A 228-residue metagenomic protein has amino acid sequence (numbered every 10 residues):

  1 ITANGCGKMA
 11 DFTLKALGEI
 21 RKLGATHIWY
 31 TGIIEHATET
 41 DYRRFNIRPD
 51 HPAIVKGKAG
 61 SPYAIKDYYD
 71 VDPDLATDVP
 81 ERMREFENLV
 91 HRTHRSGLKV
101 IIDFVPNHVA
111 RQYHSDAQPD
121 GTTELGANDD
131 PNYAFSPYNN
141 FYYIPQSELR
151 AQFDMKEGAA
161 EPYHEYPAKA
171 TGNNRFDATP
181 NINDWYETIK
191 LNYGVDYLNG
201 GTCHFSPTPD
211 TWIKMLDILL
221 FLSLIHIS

Functional and structural regions predicted by a protein language model:
I1-K99, N107-Q118, E124-N132, S147-E161 (+2 more regions): N-terminal structural segment of carbohydrate-active enzymes
P137-N139: Catalytic glycan-binding domains that act on GlcNAc-containing polysaccharides
